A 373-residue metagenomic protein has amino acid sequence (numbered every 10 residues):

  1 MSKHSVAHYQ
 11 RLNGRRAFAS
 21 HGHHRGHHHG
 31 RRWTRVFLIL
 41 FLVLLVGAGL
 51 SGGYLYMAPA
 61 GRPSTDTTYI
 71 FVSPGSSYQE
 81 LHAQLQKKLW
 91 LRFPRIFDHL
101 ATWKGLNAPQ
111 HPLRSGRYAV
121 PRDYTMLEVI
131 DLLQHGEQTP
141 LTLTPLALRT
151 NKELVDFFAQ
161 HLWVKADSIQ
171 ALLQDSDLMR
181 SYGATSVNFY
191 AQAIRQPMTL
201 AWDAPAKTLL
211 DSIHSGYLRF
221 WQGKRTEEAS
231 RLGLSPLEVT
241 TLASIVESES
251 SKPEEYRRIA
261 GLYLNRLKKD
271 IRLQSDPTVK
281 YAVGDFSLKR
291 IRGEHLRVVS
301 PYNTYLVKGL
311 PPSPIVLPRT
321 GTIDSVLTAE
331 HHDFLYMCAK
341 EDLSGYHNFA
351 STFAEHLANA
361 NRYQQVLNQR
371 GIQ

Functional and structural regions predicted by a protein language model:
M1-S20: N-terminal targeting leaders characterized by basic, low-complexity, disordered sequences that direct proteins
R11, A19-H27, H331, A354-L357: Intrinsically disordered, low-complexity peptide-like regions
F18-T67: N-terminal type II signal-anchor transmembrane helix that functions as the membrane-insertion/stop-transfer segment
G30-T34, S77-E80, T102-L106, R117 (+4 more regions): A broad, low-specificity signal for short, low-complexity segments enriched in glycine/proline and polar/charged
F41-S51, R122-Y124, L262-Q274: Short N-terminal signal/transit or membrane-insertion segments and the immediately adjacent low-complexity/disordered
L42, I70-S73, P121, R231 (+2 more regions): Pocket-edge positions in alpha/beta enzyme catalytic cores
Y54-W221: Signal peptide-directed extracytoplasmic domains
S77, W163-D167, L178-Q373: Bacterial extracytoplasmic/cell-wall-associated proteins, especially those involved in peptidoglycan
